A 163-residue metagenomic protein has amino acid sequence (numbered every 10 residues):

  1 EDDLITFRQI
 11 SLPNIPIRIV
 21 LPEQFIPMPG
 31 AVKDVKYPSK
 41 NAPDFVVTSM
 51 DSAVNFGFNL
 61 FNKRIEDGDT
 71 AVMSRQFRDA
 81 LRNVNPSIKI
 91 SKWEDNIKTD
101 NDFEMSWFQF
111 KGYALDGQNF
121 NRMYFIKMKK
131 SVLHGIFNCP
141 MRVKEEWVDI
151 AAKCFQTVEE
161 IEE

Functional and structural regions predicted by a protein language model:
E1-G57, F61-W107, K111-N119, M128-E163: N-terminal targeting sequences that direct proteins away from the cytosol to non-cytosolic compartments
R122: Conserved beta-strand and immediately adjacent loop positions that scaffold enzyme active sites
